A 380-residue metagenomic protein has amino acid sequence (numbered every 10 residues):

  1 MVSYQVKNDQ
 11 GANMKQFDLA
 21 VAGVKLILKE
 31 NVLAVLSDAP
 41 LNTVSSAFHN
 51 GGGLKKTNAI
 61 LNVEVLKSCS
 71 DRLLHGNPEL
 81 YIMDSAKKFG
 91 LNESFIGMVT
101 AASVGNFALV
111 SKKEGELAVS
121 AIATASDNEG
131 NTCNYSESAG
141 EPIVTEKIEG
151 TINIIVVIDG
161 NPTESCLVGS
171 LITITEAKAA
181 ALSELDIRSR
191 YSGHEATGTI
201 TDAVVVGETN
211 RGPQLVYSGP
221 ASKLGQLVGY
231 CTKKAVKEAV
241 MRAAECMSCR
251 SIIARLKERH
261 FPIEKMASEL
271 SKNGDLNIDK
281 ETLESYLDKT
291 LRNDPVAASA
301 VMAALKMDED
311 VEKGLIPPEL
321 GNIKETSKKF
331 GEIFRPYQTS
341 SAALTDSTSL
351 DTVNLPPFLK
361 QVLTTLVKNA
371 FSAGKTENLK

Functional and structural regions predicted by a protein language model:
V2-K380: Alpha/propeptide regions of enzymes that mature by internal proteolysis
